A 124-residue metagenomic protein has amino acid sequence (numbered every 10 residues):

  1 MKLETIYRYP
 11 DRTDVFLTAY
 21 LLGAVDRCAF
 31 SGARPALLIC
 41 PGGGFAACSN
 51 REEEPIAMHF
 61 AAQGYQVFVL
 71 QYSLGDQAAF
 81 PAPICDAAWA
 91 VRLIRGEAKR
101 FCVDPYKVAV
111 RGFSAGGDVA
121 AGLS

Functional and structural regions predicted by a protein language model:
M1-G32, I84: N-terminal cap/lid segment of alpha/beta-hydrolase-fold proteins
S31, N50-F68: Short amphipathic alpha-helix adjacent to the substrate-entry channel of hydrolases
A33-G42: Short beta-strand element of the alpha/beta-hydrolase
G44-A47, V67, L93: Serine-hydrolase catalytic-loop signature spanning alpha/beta hydrolases and amidase-signature enzymes
F60, L123-S124: Aromatic pocket-lining residues of Rossmann-like dinucleotide-binding sites
A78-R100, G122: Alpha/beta-hydrolase active-site loop
L93-S114: Gly/Ser-rich "nucleophile elbow"/oxyanion-hole loop immediately N-terminal to the catalytic nucleophile in hydrolases
G112-G122: Glycine-rich nucleophile elbow surrounding the catalytic serine of serine-hydrolase chemistry
